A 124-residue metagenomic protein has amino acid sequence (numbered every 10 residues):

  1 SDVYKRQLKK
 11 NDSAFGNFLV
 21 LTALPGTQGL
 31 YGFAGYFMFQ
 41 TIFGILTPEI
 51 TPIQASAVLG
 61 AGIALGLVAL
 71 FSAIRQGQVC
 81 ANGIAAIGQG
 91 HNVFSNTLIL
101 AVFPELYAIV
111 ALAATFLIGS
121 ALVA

Functional and structural regions predicted by a protein language model:
D2-Y4: Short, small-residue-biased leader/transition segments that mark boundaries at the very start of proteins
K10-T22, G90-A101: Membrane-interface alpha-helices at helix entry/exit sites of multi-pass transporters
L24-G32, L100-L112: Membrane-embedded alpha-helical segments of transport systems, primarily multispan ion/solute transporters
P25-V58: Helix-adjacent hinge/juxtasegments
Q54-G77: Short alpha-helical packing/oligomerization segments
S72-Q89: Transmembrane alpha-helical segments of integral membrane proteins
L112-A124: Juxtamembrane boundary at the C-terminal end of a transmembrane helix
